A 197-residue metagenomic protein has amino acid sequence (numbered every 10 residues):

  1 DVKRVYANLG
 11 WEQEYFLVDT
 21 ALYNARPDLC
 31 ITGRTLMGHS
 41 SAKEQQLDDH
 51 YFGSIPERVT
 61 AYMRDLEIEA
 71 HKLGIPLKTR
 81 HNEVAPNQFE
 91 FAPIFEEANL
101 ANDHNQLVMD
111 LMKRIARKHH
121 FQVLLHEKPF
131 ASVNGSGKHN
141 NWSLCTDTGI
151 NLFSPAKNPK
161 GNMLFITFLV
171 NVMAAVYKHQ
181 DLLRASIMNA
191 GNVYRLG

Functional and structural regions predicted by a protein language model:
D1-L125, F130-G197: Glycine-rich, acidic/polar active-site loops that bind/position phosphate-bearing ligands
